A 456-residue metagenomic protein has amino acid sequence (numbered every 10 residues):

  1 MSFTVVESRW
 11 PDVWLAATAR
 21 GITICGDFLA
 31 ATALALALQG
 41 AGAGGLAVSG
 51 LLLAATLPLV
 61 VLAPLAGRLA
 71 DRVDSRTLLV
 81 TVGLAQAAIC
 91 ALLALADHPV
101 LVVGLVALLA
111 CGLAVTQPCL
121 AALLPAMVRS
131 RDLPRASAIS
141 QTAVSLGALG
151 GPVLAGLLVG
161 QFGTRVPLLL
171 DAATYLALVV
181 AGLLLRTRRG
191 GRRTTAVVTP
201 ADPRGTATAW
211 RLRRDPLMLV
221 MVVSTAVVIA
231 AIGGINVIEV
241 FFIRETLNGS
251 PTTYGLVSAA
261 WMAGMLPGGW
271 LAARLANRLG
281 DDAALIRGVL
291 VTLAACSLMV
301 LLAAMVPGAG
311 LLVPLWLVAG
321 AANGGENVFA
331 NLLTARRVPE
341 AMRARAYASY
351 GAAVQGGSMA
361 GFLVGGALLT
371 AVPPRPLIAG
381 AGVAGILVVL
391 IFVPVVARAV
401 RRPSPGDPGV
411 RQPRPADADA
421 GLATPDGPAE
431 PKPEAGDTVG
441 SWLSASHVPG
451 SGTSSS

Functional and structural regions predicted by a protein language model:
M1-F3, P408-S456: Short, intrinsically disordered terminal tails adjacent to the first/last structured region
M1-P415, G427, S455: Alpha-helical transmembrane-bundle signature of multi-pass membrane transport and export proteins
